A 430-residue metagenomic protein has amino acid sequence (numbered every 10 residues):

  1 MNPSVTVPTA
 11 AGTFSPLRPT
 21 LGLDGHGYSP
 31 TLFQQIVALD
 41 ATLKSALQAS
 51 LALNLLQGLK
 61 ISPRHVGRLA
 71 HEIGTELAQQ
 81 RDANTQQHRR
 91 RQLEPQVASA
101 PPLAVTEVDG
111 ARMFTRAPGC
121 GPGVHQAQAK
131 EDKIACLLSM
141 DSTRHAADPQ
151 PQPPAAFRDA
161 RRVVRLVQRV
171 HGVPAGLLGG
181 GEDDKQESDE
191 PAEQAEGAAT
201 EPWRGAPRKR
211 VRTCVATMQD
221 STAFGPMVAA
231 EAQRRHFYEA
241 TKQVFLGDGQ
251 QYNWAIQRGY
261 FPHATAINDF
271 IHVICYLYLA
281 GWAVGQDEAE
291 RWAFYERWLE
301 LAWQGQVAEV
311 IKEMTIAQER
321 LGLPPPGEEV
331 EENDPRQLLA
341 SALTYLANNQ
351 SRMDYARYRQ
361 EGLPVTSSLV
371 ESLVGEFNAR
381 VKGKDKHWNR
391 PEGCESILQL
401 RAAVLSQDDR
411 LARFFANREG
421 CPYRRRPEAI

Functional and structural regions predicted by a protein language model:
S4-I430: Catalytic center-proximal scaffold of phosphoryl-transfer enzymes
